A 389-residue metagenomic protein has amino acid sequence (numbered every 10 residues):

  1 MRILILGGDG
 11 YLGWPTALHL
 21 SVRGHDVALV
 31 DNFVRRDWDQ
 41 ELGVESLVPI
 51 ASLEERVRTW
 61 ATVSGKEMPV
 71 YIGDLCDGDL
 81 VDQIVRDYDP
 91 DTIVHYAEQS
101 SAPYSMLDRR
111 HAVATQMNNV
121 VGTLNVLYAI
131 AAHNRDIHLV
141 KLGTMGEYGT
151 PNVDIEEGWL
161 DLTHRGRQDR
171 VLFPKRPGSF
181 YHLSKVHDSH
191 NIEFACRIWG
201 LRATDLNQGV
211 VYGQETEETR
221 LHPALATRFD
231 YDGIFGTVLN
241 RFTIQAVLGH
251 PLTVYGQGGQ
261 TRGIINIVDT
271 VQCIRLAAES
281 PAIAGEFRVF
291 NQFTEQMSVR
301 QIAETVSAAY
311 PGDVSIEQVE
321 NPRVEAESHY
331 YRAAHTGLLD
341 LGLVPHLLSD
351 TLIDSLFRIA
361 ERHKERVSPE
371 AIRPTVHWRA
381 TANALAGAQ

Functional and structural regions predicted by a protein language model:
M1-Q214, W378-A380, A388: N-terminal Rossmann-like NAD(P)+-binding domain of SDR-like oxidoreductases, especially those catalyzing
L6, M117-V120, Y181-H182, D232-G236 (+4 more regions): Short, solvent-exposed loop/helix junctions and linker helices that flank or host conserved functional motifs
E54-K66, L160-V171, V211, E215-E217 (+4 more regions): A short C-terminal helix-loop "cap" of Rossmann-like NAD(P)-dependent dehydrogenase/epimerase domains
T123, L127, I192, L239 (+2 more regions): Short-chain dehydrogenase/reductase
V186, I198-L201, G213-N240, L248-H250 (+4 more regions): Glycine/proline-rich active-site loop of Rossmann-fold NAD(P)-dependent oxidoreductases
H187-N191, A195, F242, I302 (+1 more regions): Hydrophobic alpha-helix immediately C-terminal to the catalytic Tyr-X-X-X-Lys motif of short-chain
A246-Q389: C-terminal substrate-binding subdomain of Rossmann-fold SDR/epimerase-dehydratase oxidoreductases
